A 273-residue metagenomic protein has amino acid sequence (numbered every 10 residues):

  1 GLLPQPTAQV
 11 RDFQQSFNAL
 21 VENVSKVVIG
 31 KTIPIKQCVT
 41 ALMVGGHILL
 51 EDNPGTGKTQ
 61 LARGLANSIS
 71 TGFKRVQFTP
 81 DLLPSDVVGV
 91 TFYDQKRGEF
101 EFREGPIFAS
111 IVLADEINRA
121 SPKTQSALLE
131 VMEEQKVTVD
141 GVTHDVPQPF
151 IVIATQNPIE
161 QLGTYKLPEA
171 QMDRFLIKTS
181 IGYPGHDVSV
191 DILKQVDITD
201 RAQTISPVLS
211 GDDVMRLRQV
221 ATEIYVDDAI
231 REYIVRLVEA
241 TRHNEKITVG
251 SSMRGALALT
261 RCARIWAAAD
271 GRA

Functional and structural regions predicted by a protein language model:
V10-T56, V235, E239: Pre-Walker A (pre-P-loop) alpha-helix and adjacent loop at the N terminus of AAA/AAA+ ATPase modules, a conserved
K36-T40, Y93-L113: Conserved alpha-helical scaffold flanking the Walker A/P-loop in AAA+ ATPase domains
V39-T79: Walker A/P-loop
D52, D115-E116, A127: Walker B catalytic acidic pair
N53, V87, T155: P-loop (Walker A) phosphate-binding loop of NTP-binding proteins
S68-K96: AAA+/P-loop NTPase substrate/partner-engagement loops
D94-E99, A120, T124, M132-I224 (+1 more regions): Canonical AAA+ ATPase core
Y225, T241-A273: C-terminal helical "lid" subdomain and adjoining coupling/linker elements of P-loop NTPases
